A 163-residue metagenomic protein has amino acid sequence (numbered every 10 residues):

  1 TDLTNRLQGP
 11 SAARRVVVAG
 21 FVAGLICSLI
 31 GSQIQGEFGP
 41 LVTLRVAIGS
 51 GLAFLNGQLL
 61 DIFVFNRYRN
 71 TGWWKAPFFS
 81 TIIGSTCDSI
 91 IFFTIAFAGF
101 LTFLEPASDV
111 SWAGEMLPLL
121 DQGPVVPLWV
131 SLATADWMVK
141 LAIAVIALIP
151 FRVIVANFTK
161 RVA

Functional and structural regions predicted by a protein language model:
T1-G51: Alpha-helical membrane segments and adjacent membrane-interface helices in multi-pass membrane proteins
A12-V17, W73, P77, L132-A133: Alpha-helical transmembrane segments and their helix-entry boundary regions
I30-Q33, S85-T102: Hydrophobic alpha-helical transmembrane segments in multi-pass integral membrane proteins
F38-P40, R69-T71, L120-V126: Helix-boundary and loop/linker segments of multi-pass membrane transporters
R69-T86: Internal alpha-helical transmembrane segments of multi-pass membrane proteins
K75, F93-A163: Alpha-helical transmembrane segments and their cytosolic interface
